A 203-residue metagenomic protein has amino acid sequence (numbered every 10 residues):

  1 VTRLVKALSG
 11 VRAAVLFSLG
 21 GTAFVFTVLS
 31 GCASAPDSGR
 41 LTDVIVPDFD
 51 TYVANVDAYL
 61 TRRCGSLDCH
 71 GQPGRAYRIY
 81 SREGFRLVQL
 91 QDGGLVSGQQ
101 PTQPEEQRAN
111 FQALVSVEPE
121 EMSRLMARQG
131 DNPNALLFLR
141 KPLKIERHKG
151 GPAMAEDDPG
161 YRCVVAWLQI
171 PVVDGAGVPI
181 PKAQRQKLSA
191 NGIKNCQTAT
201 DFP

Functional and structural regions predicted by a protein language model:
V1, G21, F26, L41 (+1 more regions): Intrinsically disordered/low-complexity terminal segments and short unstructured peptides
V1-V11: N-terminal secretory signal peptides that target proteins for export/translocation
A14-S30: Bacterial N-terminal signal peptides
C32-P203: Aromatic- and Gly/Pro-enriched helix-to-coil junctions and flexible linker segments
